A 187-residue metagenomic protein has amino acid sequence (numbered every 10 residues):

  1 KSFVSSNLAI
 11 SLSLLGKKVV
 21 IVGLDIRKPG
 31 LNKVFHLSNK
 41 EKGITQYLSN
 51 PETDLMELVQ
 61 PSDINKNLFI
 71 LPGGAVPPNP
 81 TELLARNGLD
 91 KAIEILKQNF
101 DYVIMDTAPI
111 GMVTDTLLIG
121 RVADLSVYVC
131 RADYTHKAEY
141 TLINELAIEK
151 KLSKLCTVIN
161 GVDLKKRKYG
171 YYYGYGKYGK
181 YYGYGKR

Functional and structural regions predicted by a protein language model:
K1-R187: P-loop NTP-binding module
